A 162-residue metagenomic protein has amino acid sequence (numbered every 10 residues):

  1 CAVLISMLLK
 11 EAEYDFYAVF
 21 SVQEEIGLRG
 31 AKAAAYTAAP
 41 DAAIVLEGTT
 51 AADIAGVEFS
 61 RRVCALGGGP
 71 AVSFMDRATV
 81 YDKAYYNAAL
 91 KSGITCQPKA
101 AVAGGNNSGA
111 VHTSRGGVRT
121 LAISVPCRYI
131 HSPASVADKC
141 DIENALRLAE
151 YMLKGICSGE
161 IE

Functional and structural regions predicted by a protein language model:
C1-G27, L148-M152: Alpha-helical metal-binding/catalytic segments enriched in His/Glu/Asp
S6-A12, Y36-A39, H112-G117: Alpha-helix C-terminal capping segments
V19, A42-I44, L121-I123: Hydrophobic/aromatic beta-strand patches that form the interior of the parallel beta-sheet core in alpha/beta enzyme
F20-G27, G48-T50, C127-Y129: Acidic, glycine-rich active-site loops and adjacent beta-strand->loop/helix elements that engage anionic groups
R29-K32, D53-E58, G109-A110, P133-A134: Short, well-ordered secondary-structure micro-motifs
A35-I54: A glycine-rich helix N-cap at a beta->alpha junction
P40, A55-V72: Active-site loop ensemble at the mouth of alpha/beta enzyme cores that anchors a bound cofactor
A65-L146, M152-E160: Active-site-adjacent substrate-binding region of metalloamidase/peptidase-like peptide-processing proteins
